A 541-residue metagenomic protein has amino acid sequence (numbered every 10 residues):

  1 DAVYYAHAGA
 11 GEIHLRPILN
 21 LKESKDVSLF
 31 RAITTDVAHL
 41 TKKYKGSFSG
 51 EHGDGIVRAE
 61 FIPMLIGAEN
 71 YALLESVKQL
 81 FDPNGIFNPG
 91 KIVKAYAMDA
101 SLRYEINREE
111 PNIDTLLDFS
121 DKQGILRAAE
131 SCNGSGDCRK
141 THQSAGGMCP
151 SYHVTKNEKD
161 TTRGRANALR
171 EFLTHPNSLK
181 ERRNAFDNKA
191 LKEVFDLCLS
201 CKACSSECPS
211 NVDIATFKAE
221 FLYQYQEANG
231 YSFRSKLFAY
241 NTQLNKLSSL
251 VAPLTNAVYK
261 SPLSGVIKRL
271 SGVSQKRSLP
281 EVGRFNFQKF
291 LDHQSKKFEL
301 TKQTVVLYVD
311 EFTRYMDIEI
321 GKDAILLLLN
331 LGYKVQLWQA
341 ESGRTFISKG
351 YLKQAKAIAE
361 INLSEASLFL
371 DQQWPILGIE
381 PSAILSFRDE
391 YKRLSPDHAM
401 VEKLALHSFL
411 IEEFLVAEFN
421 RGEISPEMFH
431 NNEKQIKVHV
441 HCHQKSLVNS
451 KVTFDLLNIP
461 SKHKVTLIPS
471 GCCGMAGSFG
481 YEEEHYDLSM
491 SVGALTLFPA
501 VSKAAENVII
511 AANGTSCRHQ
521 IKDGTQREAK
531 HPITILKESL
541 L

Functional and structural regions predicted by a protein language model:
D1, P17, K22-G50, D54-T141 (+3 more regions): Phosphate/diphosphate-binding loops
V3-G9, F48-E51, I510: Short beta-strand
G9-A10, N20-K22, D54-G55, V93-K94 (+7 more regions): Short, glycine-/Ser/Thr-/acidic-enriched flexible segments
D82, P89, Y104, A215-L541: Iron-sulfur cluster-binding electron-transfer modules in prokaryotic oxidoreductases
L116-L117, K122-K156, D160, H430-N432 (+3 more regions): Charge-patterned, long linear interaction tracts outside catalytic cores
S144-A190, N211-K236, K530-E538: Non-heme iron-sulfur electron-transfer modules
L179-E193, H293-Q294, E418-I424: Active-site-adjacent structural elements in folded domains
